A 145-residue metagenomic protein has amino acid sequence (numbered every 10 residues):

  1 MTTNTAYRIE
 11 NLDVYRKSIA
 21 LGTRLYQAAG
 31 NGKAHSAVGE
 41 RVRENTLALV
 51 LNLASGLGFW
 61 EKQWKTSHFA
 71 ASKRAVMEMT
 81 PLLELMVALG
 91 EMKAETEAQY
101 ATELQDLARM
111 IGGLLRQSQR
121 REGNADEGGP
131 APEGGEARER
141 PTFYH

Functional and structural regions predicted by a protein language model:
M1-H145: Amphipathic alpha-helical assembly/interaction segments
